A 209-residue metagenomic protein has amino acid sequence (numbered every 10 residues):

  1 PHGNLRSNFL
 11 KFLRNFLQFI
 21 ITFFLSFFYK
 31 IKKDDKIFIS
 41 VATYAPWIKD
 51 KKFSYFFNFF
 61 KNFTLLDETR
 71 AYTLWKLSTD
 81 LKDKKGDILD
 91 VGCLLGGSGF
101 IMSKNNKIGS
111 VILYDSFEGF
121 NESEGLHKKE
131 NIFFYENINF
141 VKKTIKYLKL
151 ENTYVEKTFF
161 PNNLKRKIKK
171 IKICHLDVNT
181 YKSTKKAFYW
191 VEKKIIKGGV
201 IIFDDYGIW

Functional and structural regions predicted by a protein language model:
P1-N62: Membrane-proximal basic amphipathic "stem/tether" segments
W47-F63, W75, K82-W209: S-adenosylmethionine/decaboxylated-SAM
L66: Residue-level marker of regulatory loop/turn positions in helix-turn-helix DNA-binding domains and in histidine
T69-T73: N-terminal pre-P-loop "Q-motif" helix
